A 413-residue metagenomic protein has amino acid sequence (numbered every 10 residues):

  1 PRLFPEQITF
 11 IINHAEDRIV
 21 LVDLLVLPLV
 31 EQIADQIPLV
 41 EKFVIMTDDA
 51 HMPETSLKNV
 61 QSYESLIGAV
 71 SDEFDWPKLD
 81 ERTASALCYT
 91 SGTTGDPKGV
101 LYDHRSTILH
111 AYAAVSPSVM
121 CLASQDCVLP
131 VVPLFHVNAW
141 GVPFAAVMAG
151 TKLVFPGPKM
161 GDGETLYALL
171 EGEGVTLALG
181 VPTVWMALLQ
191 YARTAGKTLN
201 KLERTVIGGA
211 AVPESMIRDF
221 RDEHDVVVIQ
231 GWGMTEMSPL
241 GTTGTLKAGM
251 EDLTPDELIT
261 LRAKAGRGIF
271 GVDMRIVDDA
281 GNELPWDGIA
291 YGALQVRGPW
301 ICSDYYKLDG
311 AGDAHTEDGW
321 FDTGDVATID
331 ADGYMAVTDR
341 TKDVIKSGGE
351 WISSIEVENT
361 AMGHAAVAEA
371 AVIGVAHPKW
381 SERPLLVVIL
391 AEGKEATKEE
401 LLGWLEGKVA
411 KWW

Functional and structural regions predicted by a protein language model:
P1, V131-H136, A210: Conserved AMP-binding
P1-P5, F10-I19, I33-Q36, S124-C127 (+4 more regions): A short helix-loop-beta submotif of the ANL/AMP-binding
P1-S65, L79, E392-K394, G403 (+1 more regions): Structural core segment of the AMP-binding/adenylate-forming
L3, T9-N13, R18-V22, V26 (+6 more regions): AMP-binding/adenylate-forming catalytic core of the ANL superfamily
V70-T83, L87-L129, G141, T151: Conserved adenylate-forming
I108-C127, V137-T176, Y191, T242: Conserved AMP-binding/adenylation subdomain of ANL enzymes
M148, V175-G180, L189-T260, D273 (+2 more regions): Gly/Ser/Thr-rich phosphate-binding loop
G268-Q295, A331-D332, K394-K398: Conserved beta-loop-beta connector loops within the AMP-binding
